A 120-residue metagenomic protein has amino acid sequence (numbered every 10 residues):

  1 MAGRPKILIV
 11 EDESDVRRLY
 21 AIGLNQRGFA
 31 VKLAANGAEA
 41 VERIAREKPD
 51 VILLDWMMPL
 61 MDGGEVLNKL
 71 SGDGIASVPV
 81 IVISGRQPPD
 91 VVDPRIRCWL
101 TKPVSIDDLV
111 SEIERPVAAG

Functional and structural regions predicted by a protein language model:
E11: Conserved acidic carboxylate
R18-Q26: Charged docking surfaces used in two-component/phosphorelay signaling
G28-A35, R43: Short hydrophobic/Thr-rich beta-strand motif most characteristic of the beta2 strand and flanking loop of CheY-like
D55: Active-site residues of response regulator receiver
M58: Receiver (REC) domain active-site loop signature in two-component systems and cognate sites in sensor histidine kinases
I83-S84: Hydrophobic/aromatic residues positioned on beta-strands within the core alpha/beta folds
V104-V117: C-terminal output helix
